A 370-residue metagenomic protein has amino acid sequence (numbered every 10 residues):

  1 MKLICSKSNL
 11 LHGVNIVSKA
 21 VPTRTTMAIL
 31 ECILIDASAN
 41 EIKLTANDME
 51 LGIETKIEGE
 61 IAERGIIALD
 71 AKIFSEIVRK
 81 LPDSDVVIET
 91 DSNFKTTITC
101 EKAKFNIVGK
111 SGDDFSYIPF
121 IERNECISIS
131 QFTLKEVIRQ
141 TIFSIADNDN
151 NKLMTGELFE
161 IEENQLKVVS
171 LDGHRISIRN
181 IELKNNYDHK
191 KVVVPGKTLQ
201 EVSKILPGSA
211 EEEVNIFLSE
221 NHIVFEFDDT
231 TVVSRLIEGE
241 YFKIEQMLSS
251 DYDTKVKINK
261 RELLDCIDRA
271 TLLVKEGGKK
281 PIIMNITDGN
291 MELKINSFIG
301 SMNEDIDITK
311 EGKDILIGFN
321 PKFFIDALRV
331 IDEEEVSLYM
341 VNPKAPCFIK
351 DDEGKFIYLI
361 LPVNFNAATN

Functional and structural regions predicted by a protein language model:
M1-N370: Structural preference for solvent-exposed beta-strand-turn elements and adjacent flexible terminal/loop segments within
